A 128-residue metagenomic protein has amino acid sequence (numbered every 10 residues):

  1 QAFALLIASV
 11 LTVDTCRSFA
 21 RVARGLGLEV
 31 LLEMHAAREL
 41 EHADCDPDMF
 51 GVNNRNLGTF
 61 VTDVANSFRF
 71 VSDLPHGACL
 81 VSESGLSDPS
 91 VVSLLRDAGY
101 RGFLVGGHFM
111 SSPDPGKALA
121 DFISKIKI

Functional and structural regions predicted by a protein language model:
Q1-T15, V52-V61, Y100-L119: Glycine-rich phosphate-binding active-site loops on the catalytic face of alpha/beta enzymes
F3-L5, G27-L31, D48-G51, C79-V81 (+1 more regions): Structural preference for beta-strand elements that scaffold enzyme active sites
L6, F19-V22: Glycine- and Gly-Pro-enriched alpha-helical subdomains that act as flexible, kink-prone "lid/hinge" or packing modules
D14-S18, H35-C45, M49, L57-A78 (+1 more regions): Short loop-to-alpha-helix "cap/lid" segments that border enzyme active sites across diverse enzyme classes
S18-F19, L94: A short acidic, amphipathic alpha-helical/loop segment
H35-D46, S82-V105, K117, F122: Catalytic cores of alpha/beta
F70-D73, R96, S111-I128: C-terminal helical cap(s) of enzyme catalytic domains, especially alpha/beta-barrels
